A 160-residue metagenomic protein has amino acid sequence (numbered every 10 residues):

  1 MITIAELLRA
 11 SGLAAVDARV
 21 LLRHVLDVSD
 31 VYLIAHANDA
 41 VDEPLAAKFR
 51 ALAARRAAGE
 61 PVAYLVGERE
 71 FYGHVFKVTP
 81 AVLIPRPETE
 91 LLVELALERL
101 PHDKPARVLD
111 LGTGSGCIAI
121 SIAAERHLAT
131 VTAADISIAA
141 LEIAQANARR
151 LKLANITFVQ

Functional and structural regions predicted by a protein language model:
M1-A15: Non-catalytic nucleic-acid substrate-recognition regions in nucleic-acid-modifying enzymes
T3, D17, K48, E88-L91 (+2 more regions): Charged catalytic carboxylate motif
R9, H24, R149: Short polybasic/polar patches that bind polyanions
G12, P80, D135: Conserved residues at beta->alpha junctions
L13, D27-V28, L153: Helix N-cap/coil-helix junction residues
V20-R99: Conserved AdoMet
E90-Q160: Conserved SAM/SAH cofactor-binding pocket of Class I
